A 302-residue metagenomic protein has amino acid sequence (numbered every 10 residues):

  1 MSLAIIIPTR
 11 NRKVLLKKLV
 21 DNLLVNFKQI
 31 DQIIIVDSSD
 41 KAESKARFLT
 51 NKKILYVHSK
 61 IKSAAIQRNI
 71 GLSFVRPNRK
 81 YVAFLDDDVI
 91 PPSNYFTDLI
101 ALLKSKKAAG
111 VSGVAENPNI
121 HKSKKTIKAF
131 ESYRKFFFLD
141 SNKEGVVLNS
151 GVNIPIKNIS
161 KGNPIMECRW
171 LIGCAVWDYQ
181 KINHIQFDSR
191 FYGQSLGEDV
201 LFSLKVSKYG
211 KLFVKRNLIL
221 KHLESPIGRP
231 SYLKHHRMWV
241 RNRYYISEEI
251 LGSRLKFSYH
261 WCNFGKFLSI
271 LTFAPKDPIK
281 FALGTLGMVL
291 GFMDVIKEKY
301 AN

Functional and structural regions predicted by a protein language model:
N11-N26: Short, well-formed alpha-helical segments that are part of the catalytic scaffolds of diverse glycosyltransferases
K18, H184, S189-Y192, L196 (+2 more regions): Active-site donor/metal-binding and catalytic loop motifs of nucleotide-sugar-dependent glycosylation enzymes
N22, Q29, I35-A46, V89-I90: A conserved acidic beta->alpha catalytic loop
S59-P77: Glycine-rich, basic loop-to-helix element that forms the pyrophosphate-binding segment of sugar-nucleotide handling
N94-N142: Conserved donor NDP-sugar-binding/catalytic core segment of glycosyltransferases
E144-N149, N153-W177, S207: A recurrent flexible, glycine/aromatic-enriched loop bordering the glycosyltransferase active site that acts as
W170-C174, G193-L201: Acidic donor-binding loop at a coil-to-helix junction in glycosyltransferase catalytic cores that engages
K234-N242, G252-N302: Non-catalytic, C-terminal membrane-associated alpha-helical segments of glycosyltransferases
